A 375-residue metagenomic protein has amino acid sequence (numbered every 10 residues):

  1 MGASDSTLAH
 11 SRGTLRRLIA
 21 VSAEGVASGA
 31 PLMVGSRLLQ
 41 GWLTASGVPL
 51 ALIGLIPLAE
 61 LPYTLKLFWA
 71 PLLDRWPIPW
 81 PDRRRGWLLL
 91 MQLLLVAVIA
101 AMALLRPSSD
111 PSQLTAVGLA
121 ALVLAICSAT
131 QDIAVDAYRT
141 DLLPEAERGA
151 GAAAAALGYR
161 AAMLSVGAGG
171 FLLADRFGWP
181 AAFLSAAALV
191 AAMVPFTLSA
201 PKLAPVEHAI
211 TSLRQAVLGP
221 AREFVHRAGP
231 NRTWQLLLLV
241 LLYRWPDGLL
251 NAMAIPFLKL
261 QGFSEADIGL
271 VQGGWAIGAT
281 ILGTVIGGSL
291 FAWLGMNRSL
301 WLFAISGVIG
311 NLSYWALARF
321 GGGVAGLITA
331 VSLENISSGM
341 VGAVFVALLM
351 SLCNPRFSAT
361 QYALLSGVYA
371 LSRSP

Functional and structural regions predicted by a protein language model:
G2-T14, K202-L236: Juxtamembrane intracellular "pre-TM" segments in multi-pass secondary transporters
T7-Y63, W234-L239, Y243-F257, Q261 (+1 more regions): Helix-loop boundary and gating motifs at the non-cytosolic
Y63-K66, G149-G170, A174, S366-P375: Glycine-rich segments within core transmembrane alpha-helices of 12-TM secondary carriers
L65-D82, L282-S299: Helix-to-loop junctions at the C-terminal end of transmembrane segments in multipass secondary transporters
L88-P111, I305-G322: C-terminal ends and interior cores of transmembrane alpha-helices in multi-pass membrane transporters/permeases
L90-V96, A181-S199: Symmetry-related core transmembrane helices of the 12-TM Major Facilitator Superfamily/SLC fold
A129-L143, M340-N354, T360, S366: Intracellular juxtamembrane helix-capping segments at the cytosolic ends of symmetry-related transmembrane helices
R298-L348: C-terminal transmembrane helical hairpin of 12-TM major facilitator-type secondary transporters
